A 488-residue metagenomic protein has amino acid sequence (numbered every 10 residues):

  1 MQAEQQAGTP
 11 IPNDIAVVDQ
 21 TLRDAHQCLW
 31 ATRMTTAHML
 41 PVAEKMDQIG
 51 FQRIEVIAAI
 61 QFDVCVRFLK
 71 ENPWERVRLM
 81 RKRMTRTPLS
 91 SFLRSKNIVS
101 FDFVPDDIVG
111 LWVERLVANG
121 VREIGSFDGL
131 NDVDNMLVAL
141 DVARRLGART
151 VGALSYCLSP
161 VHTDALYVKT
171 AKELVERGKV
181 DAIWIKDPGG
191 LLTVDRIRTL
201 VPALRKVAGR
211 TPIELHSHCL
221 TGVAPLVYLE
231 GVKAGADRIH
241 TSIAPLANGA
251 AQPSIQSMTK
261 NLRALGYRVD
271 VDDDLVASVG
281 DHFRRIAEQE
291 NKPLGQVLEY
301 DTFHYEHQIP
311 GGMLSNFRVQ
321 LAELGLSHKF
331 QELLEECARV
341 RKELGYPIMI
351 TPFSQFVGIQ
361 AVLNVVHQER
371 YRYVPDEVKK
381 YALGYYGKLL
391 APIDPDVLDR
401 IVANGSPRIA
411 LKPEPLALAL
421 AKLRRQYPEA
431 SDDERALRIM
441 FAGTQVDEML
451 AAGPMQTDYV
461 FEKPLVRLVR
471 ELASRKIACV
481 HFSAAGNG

Functional and structural regions predicted by a protein language model:
Q2, E44, R53, A58-E173 (+1 more regions): Active-site beta->alpha loop and helix N-cap motifs at the rims of alpha/beta catalytic domains
G8-T32, M84-F101, L146-L158, L204-R210: N-terminal small/glycine-rich loop or linker at the start of catalytic domains across soluble metabolic enzymes
D14-Q52, V56, V64-C65: Conserved N-terminal beta1-alpha1 strand-loop-helix module at the mouth
V17, A25, M46, S126 (+4 more regions): Conserved, mostly hydrophobic/aromatic
P41, K45-C65, L298-H304, Q308 (+1 more regions): Terminal or standalone catalytic/regulatory effector modules within metabolic enzymes and repeat proteins
G50, G120-R122, R144-A148, E176-D181 (+2 more regions): Glycine-enriched alpha-helix->loop->beta-strand junction motifs that scaffold or abut catalytic
I108, H162-L174, T221-D237: Catalytic cores of alpha/beta
P188-R372: Catalytic alpha/beta core domains of metabolic enzymes, predominantly
